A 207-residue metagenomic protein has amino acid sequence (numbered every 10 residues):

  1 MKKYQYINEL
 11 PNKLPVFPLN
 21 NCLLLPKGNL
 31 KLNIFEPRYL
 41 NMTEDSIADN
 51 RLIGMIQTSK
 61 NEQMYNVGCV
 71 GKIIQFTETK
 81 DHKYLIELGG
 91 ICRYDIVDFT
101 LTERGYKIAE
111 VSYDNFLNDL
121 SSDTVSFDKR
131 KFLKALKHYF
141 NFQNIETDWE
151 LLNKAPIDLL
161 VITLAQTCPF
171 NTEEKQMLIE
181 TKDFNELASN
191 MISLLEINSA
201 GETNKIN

Functional and structural regions predicted by a protein language model:
M1-N207: N-terminal low-complexity, acidic/polar interaction/targeting segments
